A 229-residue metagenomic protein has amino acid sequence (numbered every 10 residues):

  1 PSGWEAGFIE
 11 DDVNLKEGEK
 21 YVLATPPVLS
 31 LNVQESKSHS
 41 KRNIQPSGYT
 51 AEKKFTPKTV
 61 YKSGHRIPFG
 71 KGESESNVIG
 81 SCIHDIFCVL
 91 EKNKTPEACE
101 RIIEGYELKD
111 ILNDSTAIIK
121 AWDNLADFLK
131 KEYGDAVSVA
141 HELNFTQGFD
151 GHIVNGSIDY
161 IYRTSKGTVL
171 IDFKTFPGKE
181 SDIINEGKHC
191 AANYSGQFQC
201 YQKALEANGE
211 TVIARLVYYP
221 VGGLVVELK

Functional and structural regions predicted by a protein language model:
P1, K179-D182, L224-L228: Switch/connector loops and helix/strand junctions flanking conserved nucleotide-binding motifs in nucleotide-processing
P1-I79, N93, K229: Accessory/regulatory regions of helicases
P1-S2, A6-N14, E142-F149, I158-Y160: Conserved helicase core region in the C-terminal RecA-like lobe
K20-Y21, P27-L29, G167-V169, A214-L216: Beta-sheet entry/capping signal
K53-K62, N77-I83, F149-N208: Non-catalytic protein-protein interaction segments used by genome-maintenance enzymes to assemble and couple activities
G64-D150: A non-catalytic, helix-rich entry segment at domain boundaries
T146-G148, F176, G222-L224: Short, solvent-exposed loop/turn segments at secondary-structure junctions
G209-K229: Substrate-binding beta-hairpin/strand module that engages nucleic acids
